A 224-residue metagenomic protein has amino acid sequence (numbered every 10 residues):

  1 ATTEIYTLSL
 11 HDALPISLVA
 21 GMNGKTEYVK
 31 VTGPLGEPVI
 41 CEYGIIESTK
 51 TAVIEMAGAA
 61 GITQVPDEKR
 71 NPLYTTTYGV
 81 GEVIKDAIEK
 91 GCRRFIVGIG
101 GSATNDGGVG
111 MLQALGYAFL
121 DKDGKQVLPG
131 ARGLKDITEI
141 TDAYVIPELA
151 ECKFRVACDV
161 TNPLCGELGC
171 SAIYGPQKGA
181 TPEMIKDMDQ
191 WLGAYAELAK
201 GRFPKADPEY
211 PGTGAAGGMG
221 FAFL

Functional and structural regions predicted by a protein language model:
A1-Y6, L10-L14: Short, small-residue-biased leader/transition segments that mark boundaries at the very start of proteins
S9, G33-L35, V156-L164, Q177-K178 (+2 more regions): Glycine-rich beta-alpha junction loops
L18-V39: Short, structured active-site "lid" loops
V29-P34, I54-A57, V97-G100, K153-T161: Short beta-strand segments
E37-T104: Anion-binding (especially nucleotide phosphate/pyrophosphate-binding) glycine-rich loop and adjoining beta-alpha core
Y74-Y78, E82-I96, A103-K153: Glycine/threonine-rich beta-strand-loop-alpha-helix active-site module that forms ligand/phosphate-binding
Q113, L164-G166, S171-Y174, K178-A194: Glycine-rich phosphate/diphosphate-binding loop of Rossmann-like nucleotide-binding domains
D187-L224: Oxyanion-binding "anion nests"
